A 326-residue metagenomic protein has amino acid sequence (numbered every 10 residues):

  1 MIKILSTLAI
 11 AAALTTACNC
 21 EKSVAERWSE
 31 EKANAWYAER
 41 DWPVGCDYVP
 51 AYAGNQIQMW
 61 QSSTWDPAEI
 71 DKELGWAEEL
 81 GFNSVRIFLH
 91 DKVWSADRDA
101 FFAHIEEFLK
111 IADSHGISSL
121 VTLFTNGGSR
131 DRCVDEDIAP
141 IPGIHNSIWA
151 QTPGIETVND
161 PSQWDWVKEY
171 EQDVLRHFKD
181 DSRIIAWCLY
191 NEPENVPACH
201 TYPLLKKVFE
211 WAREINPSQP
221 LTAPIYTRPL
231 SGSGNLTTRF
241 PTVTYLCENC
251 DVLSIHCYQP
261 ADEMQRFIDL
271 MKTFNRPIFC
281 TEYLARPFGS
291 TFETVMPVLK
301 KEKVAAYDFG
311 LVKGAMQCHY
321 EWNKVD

Functional and structural regions predicted by a protein language model:
M1-A9: Sec-dependent signal peptide recognition, specifically the positively charged N-region followed immediately by
I10-E26: Bacterial Sec-dependent signal peptides at the C-terminal "C-region" and cleavage site
L14, F279, Y307: Conserved Rossmann-like nucleotide-binding pocket used by diverse enzymes that bind dinucleotide cofactors
S23-C250, H256, A261-E263, T273-F274 (+4 more regions): Active-site mouth of glycoside hydrolases
F267: Conserved catalytic-core segment of NTP-binding enzymes
C280-L284: Transmembrane beta-strand segments that form the barrel wall of outer-membrane beta-barrel proteins
Y320-D326: Extended, alpha-helix-rich binding/interface surfaces that flank or overlap catalytic cores and mediate recognition
